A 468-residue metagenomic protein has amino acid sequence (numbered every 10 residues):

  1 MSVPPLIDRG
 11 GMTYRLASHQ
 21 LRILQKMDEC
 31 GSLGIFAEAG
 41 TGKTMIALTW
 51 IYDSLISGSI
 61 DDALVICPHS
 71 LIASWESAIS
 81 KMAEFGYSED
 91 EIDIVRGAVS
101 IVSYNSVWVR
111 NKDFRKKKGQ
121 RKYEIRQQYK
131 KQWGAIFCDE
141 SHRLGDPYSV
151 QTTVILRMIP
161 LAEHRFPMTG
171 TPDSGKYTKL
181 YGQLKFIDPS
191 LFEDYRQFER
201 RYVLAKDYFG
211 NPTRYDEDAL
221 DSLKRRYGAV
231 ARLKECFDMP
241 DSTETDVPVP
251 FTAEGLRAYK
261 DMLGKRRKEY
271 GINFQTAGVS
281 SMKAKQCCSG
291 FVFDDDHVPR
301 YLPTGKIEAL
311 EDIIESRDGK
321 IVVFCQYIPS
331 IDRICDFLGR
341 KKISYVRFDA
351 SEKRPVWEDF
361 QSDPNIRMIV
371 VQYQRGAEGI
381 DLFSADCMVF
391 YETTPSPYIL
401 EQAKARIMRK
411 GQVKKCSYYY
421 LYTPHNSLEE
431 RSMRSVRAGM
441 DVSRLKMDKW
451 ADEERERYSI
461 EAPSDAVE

Functional and structural regions predicted by a protein language model:
S2-F36: Conserved pre-motif I regulatory segment
G31-W50: Walker A/P-loop
E38-G40, A162-K176: Conserved helicase ATPase motor motifs in RecA-like P-loop NTPase domains
I46, S59-K81, S174-K179, Q326-I328: Conserved Walker A/P-loop ATP-binding site and its immediately adjacent core in helicase/helicase-like ATPase domains
S70-D93, I187: Conserved helix-turn-beta segment of the N-terminal RecA-like "Helicase ATP-binding" lobe in SF1/SF2 helicases
I101-S106, E124-K130, S149-E163, P167 (+2 more regions): Inter-lobe coupling linker of SF2 helicases/translocases
V322-F324, D332-R333, F337-G376: Conserved helicase ATPase core of P-loop NTP-dependent helicases/translocases
P395-K404, M408-E468: A conserved SF2-helicase RecA2
